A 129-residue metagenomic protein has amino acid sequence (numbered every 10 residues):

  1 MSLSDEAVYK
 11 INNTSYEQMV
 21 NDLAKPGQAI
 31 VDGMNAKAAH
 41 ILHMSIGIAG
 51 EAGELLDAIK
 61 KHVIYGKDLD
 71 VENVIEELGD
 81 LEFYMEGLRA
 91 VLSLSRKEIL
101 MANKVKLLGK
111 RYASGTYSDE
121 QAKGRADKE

Functional and structural regions predicted by a protein language model:
M1-E129: Flexible "arm" and connector segments at domain edges
